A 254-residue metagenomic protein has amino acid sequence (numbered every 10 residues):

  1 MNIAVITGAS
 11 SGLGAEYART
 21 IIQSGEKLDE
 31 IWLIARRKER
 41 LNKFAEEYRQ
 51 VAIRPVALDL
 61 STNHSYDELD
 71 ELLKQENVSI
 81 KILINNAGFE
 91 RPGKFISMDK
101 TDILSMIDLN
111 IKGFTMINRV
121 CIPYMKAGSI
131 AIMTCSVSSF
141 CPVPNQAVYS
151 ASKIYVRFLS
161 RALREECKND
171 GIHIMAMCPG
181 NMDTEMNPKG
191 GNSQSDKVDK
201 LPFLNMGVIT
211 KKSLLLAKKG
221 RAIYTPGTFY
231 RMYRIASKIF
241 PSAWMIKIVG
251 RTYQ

Functional and structural regions predicted by a protein language model:
S10-S11: Conserved glycine-rich cofactor-binding loop
E26-K43: Conserved glycine-rich Rossmann-like NAD(P)H-binding loop of the short-chain dehydrogenase/reductase
N86-R91: Conserved NAD(P)H cofactor-binding loop of Rossmann-fold oxidoreductase domains
K94-F95, D102-I107: Substrate-binding pocket helix/loop in short-chain dehydrogenase/reductase
N118, S152: Active-site helix of classical SDR
S136: Residue(s) in the substrate-gating loop at a strand-loop-helix junction that position the organic substrate next
A176, D196-Y233: C-terminal helical subdomain
